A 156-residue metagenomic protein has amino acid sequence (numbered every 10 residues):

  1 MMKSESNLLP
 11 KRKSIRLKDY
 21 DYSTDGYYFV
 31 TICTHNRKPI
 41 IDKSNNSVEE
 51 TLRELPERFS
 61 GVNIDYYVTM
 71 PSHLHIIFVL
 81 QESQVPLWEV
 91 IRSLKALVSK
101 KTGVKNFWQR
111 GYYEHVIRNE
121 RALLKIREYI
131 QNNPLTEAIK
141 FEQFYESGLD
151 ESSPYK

Functional and structural regions predicted by a protein language model:
M1-K156: Short catalytic/metal-binding and nucleic-acid-binding patches
